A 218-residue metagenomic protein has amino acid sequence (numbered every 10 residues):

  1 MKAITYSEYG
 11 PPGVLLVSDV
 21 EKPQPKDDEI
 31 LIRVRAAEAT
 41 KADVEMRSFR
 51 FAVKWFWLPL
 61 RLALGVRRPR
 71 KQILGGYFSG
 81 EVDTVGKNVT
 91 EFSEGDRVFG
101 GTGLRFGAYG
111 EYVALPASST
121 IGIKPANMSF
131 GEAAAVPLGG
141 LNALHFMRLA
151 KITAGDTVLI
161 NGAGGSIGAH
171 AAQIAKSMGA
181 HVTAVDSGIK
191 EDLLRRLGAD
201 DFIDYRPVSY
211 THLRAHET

Functional and structural regions predicted by a protein language model:
P11-L15, K41-D43: Short N-terminal binding/cap micro-motifs at the start of the first secondary-structure element
E21-E38, A52-L104: Glycine-rich beta-strand-centered segment in the early N-terminal region that forms part of a ligand/cofactor-binding
V44-K54: Short Gly/aromatic-enriched secondary-structure transition segments
L104-A117: A structural motif shared across PLP-dependent enzymes of the aminotransferase-like
S119-F130: Glycine/charged-rich beta-loop-alpha catalytic/anionic-binding loops adjacent to active sites
A134-P207: Mid-domain Rossmann-like dinucleotide-binding core that forms the NAD(H)/NADP(H) cofactor-binding site
T211-T218: Conserved small/polar residues in nucleotide/adenosyl-binding loops
